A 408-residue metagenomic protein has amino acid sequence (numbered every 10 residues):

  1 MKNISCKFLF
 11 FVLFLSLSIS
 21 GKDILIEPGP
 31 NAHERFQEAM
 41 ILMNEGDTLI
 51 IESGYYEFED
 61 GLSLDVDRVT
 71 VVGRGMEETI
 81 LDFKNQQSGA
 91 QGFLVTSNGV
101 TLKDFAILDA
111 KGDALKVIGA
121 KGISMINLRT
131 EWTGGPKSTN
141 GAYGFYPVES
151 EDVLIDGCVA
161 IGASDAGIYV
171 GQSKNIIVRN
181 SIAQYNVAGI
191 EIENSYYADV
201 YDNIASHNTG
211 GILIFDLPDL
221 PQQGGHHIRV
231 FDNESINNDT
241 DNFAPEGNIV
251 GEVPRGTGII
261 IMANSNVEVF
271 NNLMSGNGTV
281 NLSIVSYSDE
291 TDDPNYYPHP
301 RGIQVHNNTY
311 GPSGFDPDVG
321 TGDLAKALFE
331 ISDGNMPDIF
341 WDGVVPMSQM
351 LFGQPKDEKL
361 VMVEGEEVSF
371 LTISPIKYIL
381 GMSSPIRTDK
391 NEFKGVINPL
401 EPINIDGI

Functional and structural regions predicted by a protein language model:
K2-F11: Sec-dependent signal peptide recognition, specifically the positively charged N-region followed immediately by
S16-S18: N-terminal signal peptide c-region/cleavage motif recognized by signal peptidases
D23-E52: Acidic Gly/Asp/Thr-rich repetitive segments characteristic of extracellular carbohydrate-active and adhesion proteins
F36, E59, F83-F93, D109-K116 (+8 more regions): Extracellular beta-strand/beta-solenoid scaffold signature
Q37-M40, N44-E45, Y56-T70, I80-K121 (+1 more regions): Extracellular beta-strand-rich solenoid/capping regions of secreted or surface-exposed proteins that bind or remodel
G54-Y56, D67, R74-M76, Q86 (+8 more regions): Solvent-exposed coil/turn segments that connect beta secondary-structure elements in extracytoplasmic/periplasmic
R74-E77, N98-D109, K121-G134, E151-S164 (+5 more regions): Right-handed parallel beta-helix
E290, N295-I408: Acidic, glycine- and Ser/Thr-rich low-complexity intrinsically disordered tracts in extracellular/secreted proteins
